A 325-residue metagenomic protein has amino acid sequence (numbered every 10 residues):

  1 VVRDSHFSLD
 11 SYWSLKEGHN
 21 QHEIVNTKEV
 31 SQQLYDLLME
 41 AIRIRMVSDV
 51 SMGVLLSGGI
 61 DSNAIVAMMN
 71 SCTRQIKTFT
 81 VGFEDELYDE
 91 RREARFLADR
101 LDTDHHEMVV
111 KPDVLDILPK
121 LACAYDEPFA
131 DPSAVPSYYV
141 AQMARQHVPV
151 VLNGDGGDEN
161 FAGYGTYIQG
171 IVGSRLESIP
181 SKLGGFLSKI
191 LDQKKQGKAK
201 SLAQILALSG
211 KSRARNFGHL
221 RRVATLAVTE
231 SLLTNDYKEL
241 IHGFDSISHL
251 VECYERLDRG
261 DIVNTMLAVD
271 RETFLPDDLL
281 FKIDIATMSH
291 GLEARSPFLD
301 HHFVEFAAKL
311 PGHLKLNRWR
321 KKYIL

Functional and structural regions predicted by a protein language model:
V1-H6: Short acidic-glycine loop/turn motifs at beta-strand connectors
S8-S11: Extracytoplasmic
L15-D245, I285-L325: ATP-dependent adenylate-handling active sites, centered on carboxylate activation for C-N bond formation
E29, A130, L257-D270, R320: Structural motif
M68, K111, S246, V251 (+2 more regions): Short, flexible segments with low predicted structural confidence
T234-A268: Glycine/proline-rich, flexible active-site/cofactor-binding loop segments that harbor closely spaced acidic
R271-I285, A307: Short Ser/Thr-interspersed hydrophobic loop/turn segments at strand-loop and sheet-helix junctions that line or gate
